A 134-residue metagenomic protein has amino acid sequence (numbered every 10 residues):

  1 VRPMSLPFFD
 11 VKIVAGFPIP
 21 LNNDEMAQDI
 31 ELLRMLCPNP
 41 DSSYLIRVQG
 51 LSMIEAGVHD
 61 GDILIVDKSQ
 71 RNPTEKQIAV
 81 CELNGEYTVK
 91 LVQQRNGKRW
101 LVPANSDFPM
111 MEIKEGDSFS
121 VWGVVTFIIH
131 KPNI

Functional and structural regions predicted by a protein language model:
V1-I54, E86-Y87, Q94-R99, P109-M110 (+1 more regions): Short, positionally conserved secondary-structure boundary motifs
S52, S69-P73, G85: Short, charged beta-turn/beta-strand-edge "cap" motif at the junction between a beta-strand and an adjacent loop
G57-H59, N72-P73: Short, well-ordered loop/turn sites that connect or cap secondary structure elements
G61-D62, Q77: Structural motif
I65-V66, V80: Hydrophobic beta-strand signal
P73-V80: Short coil-to-beta transition motif at edge beta-strands of beta-rich domains
A104-G116: Low-complexity, intrinsically disordered Gly/Pro/Thr-rich segments
